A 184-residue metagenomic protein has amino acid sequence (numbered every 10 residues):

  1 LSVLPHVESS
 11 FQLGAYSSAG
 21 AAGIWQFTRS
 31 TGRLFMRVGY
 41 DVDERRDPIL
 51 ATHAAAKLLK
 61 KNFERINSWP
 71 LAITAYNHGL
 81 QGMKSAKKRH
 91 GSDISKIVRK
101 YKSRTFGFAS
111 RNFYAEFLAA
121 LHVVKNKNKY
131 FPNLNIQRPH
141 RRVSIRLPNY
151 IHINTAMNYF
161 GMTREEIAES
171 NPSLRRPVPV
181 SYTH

Functional and structural regions predicted by a protein language model:
L1, L34, V38-R65, P70-Y182: Extracytoplasmic and endomembrane cell-envelope/extracellular-matrix remodeling and assembly machinery
S2-A22: Carboxylate/His-rich catalytic cores and anion/metal-binding grooves
A15-F35: Short, surface-exposed glycine/acidic/tryptophan-bearing loops
